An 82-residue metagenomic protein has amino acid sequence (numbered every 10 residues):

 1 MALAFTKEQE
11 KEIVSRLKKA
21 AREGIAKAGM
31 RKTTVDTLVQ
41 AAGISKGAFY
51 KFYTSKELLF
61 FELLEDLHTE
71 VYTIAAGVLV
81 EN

Functional and structural regions predicted by a protein language model:
M1-E12: N-terminal intrinsically disordered/low-complexity leader segments
K7-Q9, R22, K32: Short, contiguous strand/loop micro-motifs
E12-E23, K27, A41, L58-E81: Alpha-helical structural segments
V14, K32, G47, K56-E57: A short, glycine- and basic residue-enriched loop/turn that sits immediately adjacent to a domain's principal
G24, V35, K46: Helix-turn-helix DNA-binding elements, focusing on the entry/boundary residues of the two helices that contact DNA
G29-M30, K51: Helix-turn-helix/winged-helix DNA-binding modules
M30-Q40: Ser/Thr-centered, proline-biased regulatory motifs and S/T-rich low-complexity segments located at helix/coil boundaries
G43-F52: Short hydrophobic/aromatic patch on the recognition helix
